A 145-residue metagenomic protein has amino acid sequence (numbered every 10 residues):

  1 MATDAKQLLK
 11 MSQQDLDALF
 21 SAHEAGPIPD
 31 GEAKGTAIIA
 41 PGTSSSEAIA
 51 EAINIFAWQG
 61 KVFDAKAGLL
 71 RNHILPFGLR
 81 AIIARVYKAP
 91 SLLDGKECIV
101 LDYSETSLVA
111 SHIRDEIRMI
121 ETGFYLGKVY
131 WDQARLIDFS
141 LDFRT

Functional and structural regions predicted by a protein language model:
M1-T145: Soluble ligand-binding/transfer domains with enclosed cavities or grooves
